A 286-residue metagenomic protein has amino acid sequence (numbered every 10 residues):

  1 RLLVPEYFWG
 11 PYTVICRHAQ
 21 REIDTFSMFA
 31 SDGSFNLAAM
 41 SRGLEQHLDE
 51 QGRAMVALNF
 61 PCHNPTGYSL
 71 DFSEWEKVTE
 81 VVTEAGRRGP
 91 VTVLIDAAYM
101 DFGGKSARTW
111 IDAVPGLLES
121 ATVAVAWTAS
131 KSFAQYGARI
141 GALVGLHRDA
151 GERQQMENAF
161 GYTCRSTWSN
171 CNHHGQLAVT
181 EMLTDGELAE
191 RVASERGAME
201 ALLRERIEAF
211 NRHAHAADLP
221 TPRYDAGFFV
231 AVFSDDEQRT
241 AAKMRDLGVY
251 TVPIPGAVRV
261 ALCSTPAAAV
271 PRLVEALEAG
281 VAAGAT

Functional and structural regions predicted by a protein language model:
R1-T13: Conserved PLP-anchoring active-site segment centered on the Schiff-base-forming lysine
I15-R17: Short hydrophobic alpha-helical segments of the AMP-binding
A30-K105: Active-site phosphate-binding strand-loop segment of PLP-dependent enzymes
S41, E45, R212, Q238-T286: PLP-dependent enzyme catalytic core of the Aspartate aminotransferase-like
L44-G52, E80-P90, G116, H147-E152 (+2 more regions): Alpha-helix termini
E119-E200: Conserved core segment of the aminotransferase class I/II
A126, P220-D225, T251-I254: Short beta-strand
V192-R245, S264: Conserved PLP-binding catalytic core of the aspartate aminotransferase-like
